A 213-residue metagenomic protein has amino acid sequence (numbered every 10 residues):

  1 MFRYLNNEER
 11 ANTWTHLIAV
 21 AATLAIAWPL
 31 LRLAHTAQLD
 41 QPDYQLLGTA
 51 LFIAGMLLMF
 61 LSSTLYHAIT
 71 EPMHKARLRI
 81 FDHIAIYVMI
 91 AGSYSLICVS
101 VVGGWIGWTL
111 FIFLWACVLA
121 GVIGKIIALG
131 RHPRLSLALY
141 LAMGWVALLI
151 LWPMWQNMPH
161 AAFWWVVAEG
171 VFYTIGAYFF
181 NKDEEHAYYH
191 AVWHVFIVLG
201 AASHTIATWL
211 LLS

Functional and structural regions predicted by a protein language model:
M1-S213: Multi-pass alpha-helical transmembrane bundles in non-GPCR membrane proteins that perform intramembrane catalysis
